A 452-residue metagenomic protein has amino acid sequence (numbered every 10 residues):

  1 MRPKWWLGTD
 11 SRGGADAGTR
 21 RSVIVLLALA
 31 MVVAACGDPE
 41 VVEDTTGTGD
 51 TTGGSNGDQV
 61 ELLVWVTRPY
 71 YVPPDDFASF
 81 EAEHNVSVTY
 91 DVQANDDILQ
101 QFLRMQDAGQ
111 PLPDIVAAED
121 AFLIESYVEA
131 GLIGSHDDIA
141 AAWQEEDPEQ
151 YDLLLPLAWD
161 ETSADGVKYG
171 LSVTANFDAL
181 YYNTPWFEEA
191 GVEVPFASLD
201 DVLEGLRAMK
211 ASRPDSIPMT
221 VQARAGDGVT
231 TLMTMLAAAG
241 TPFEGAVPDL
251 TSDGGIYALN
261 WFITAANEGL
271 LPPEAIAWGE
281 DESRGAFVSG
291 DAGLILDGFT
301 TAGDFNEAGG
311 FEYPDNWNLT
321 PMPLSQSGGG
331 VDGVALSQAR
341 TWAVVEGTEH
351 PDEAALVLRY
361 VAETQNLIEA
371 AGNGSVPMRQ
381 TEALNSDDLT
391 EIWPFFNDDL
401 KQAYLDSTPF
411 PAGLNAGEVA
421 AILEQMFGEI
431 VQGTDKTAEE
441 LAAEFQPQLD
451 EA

Functional and structural regions predicted by a protein language model:
P3-G8, R12-G14, I24, C36-E125 (+8 more regions): Conserved N-terminal structural module of periplasmic/extracytoplasmic solute-binding proteins
Q93-F102, F122, L199-E204, E274-V288: Short helix-initiation/N-cap motifs at beta->coil->alpha
F122-F177, T231, A238, N318-T320: Hinge/lid segment of periplasmic solute-binding proteins
S126, A141, T300-Y313, P323-Q425: C-terminal lobe and pocket-closing loops of periplasmic/extracytoplasmic Venus-flytrap solute-binding proteins
D137-L154, P218-M219, A239-L259, A308-E312 (+3 more regions): Short, solvent-exposed loop/beta-turn-alpha elements that line the ligand-binding surface or hinge of extracytoplasmic
E188, A211, S386-D388, Q402-A452: Conserved C-terminal helix/tail region of periplasmic/extracytoplasmic solute-binding proteins
G205-S212, V247-I276: Glycine-centered hinge/linker elements that transmit conformational signals in sensory and ligand-binding systems
